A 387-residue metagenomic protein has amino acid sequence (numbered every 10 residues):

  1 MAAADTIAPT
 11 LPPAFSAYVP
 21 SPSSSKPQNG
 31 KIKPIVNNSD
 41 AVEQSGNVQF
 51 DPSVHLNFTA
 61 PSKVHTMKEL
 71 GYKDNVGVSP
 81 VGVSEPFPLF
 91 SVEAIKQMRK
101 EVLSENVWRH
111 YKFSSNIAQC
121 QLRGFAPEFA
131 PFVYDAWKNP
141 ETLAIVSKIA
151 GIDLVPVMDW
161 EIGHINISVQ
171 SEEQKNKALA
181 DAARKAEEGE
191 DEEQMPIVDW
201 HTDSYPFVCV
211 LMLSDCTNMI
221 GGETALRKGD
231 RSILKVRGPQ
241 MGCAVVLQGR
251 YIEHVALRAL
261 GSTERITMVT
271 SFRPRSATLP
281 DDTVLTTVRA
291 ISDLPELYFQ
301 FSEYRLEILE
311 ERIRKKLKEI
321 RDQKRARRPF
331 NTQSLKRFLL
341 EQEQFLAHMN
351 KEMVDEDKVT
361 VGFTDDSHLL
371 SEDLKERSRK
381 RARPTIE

Functional and structural regions predicted by a protein language model:
M1-T59, D282-E387: Intrinsically disordered terminal extensions flanking catalytic oxygenase cores
S39-V76, E101-S115, L122: Short acidic N-proximal helix/loop "leader" segments that mark the beginning of a domain or an inter-domain linker
V83-N166: Signature of the catalytic double-stranded beta-helix
G151-D153, M195-W200, L257: Catalytic micro-motifs at enzyme active sites that drive phosphoryl/nucleotidyl and oxygen chemistry
W160, Q194-F207, S232, P239-Q240: A short beta-loop-beta micro-motif enriched in histidine and acidic residues
E161-M195, M219-A225: Active-site-proximal segments of catalytic enzyme domains that coordinate small-molecule cofactors or metal ions
D199-M219, S271-P274: Short, conserved beta-strand element in jelly-roll/cupin
M219-R321: Catalytic core of Fe(II)/2-oxoglutarate
